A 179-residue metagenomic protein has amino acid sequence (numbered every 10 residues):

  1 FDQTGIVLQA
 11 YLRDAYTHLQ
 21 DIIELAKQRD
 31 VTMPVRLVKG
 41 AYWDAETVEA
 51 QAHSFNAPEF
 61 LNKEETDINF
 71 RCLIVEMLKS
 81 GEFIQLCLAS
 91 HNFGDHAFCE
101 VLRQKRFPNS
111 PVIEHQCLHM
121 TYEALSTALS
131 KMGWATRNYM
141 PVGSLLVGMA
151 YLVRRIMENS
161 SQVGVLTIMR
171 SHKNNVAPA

Functional and structural regions predicted by a protein language model:
F1-A179: Positively charged, amphipathic and often flexible ligand-engagement surfaces
